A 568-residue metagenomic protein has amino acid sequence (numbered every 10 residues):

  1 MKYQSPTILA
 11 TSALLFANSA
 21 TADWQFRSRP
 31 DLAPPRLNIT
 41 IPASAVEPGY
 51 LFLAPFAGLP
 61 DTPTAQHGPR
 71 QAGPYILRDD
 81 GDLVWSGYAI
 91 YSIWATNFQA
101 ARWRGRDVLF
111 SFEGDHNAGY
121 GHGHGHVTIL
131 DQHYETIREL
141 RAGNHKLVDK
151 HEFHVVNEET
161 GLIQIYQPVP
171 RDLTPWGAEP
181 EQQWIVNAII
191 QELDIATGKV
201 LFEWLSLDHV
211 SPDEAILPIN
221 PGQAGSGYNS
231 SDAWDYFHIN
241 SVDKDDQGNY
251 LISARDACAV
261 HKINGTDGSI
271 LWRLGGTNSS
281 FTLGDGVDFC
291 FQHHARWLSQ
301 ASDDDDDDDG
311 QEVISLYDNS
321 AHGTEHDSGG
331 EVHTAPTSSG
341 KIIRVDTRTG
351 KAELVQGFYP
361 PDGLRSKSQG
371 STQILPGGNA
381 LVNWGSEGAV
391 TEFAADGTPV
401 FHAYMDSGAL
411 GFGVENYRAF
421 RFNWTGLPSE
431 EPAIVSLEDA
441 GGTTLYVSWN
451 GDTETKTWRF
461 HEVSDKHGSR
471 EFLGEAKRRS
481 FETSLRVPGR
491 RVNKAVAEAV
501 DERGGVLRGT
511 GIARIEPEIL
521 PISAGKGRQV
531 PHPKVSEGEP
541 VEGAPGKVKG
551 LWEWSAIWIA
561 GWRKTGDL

Functional and structural regions predicted by a protein language model:
M1-A22, L568: Fungal secretory targeting signals
T11-A17, A499-R503, V548, A560 (+1 more regions): Short intrinsically disordered, low-complexity segments
S19-G538: Histidine-/acidic-rich catalytic cores in large beta-rich domains
P521-L568: C-terminal GPI-anchoring signal of eukaryotic secretory precursors
